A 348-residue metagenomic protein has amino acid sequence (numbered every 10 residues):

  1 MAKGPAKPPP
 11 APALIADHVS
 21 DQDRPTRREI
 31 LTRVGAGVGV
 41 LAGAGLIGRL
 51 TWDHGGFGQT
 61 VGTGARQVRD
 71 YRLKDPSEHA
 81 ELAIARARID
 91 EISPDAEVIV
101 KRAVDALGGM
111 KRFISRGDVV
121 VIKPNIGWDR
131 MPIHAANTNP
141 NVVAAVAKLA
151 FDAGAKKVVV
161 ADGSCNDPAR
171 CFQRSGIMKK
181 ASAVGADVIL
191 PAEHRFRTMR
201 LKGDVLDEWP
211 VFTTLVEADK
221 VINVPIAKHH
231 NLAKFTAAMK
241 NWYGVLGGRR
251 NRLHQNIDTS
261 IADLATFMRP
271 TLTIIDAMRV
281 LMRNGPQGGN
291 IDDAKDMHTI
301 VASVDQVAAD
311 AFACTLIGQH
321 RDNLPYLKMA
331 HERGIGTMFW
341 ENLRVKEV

Functional and structural regions predicted by a protein language model:
A2-V348: N-terminal and secondary-structure boundary signal
